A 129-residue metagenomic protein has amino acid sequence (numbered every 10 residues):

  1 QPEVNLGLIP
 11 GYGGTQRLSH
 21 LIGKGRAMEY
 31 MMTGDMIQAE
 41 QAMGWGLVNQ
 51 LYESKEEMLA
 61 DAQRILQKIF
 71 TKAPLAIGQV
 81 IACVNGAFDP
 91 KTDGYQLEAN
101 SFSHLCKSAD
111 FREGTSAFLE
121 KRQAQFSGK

Functional and structural regions predicted by a protein language model:
Q1-M31, W45, D61, I65: CoA-thioester-processing core
T15, K24-A27, L59, L66 (+3 more regions): A general structural signal for well-ordered alpha-helical segments in protein cores
L18, A42, V80, F118: Terminal peptide-recognition signature
Y30-M31, A42, C83-F88, S101-C106: Helix-loop "lid/cap" segments that line or gate small-molecule binding pockets
D35-Q41: Acidic, divalent-metal-coordinating active-site segment for phosphoryl/phosphodiester hydrolysis, typified by short
A39, V48-Q96, F126-K129: C-terminal long alpha-helix characteristic of the crotonase
W45-G46, K121: Structural motif
S116-K129: Terminal low-complexity tails and localization/encapsulation signals of metabolic enzymes
